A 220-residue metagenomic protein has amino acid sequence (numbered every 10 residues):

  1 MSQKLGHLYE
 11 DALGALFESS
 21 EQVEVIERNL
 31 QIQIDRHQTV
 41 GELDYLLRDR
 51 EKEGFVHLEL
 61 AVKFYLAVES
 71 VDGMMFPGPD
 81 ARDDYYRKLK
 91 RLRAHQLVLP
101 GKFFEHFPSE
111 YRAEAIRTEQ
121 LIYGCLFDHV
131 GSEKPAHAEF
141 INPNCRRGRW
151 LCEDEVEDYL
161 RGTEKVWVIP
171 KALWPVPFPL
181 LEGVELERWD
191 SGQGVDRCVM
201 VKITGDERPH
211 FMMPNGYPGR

Functional and structural regions predicted by a protein language model:
M1-R220: Intrinsically disordered, low-complexity Ser/Thr/Pro/Gly-rich regulatory segments
